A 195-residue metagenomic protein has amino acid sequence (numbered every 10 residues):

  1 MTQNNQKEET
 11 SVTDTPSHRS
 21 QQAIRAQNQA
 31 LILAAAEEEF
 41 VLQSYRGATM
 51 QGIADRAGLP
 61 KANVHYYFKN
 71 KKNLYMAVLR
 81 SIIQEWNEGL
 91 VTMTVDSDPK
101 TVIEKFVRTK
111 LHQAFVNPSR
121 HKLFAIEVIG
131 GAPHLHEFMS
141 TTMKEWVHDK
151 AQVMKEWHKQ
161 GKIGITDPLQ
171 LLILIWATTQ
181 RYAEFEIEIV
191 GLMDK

Functional and structural regions predicted by a protein language model:
M1-Q27: N-terminal intrinsically disordered/low-complexity leader segments
T2, L31, E39-N73, A77: Helix-turn-helix
A26-A34, R46-G47, Y67-V91, S140: An amphipathic alpha-helix adjacent to DNA-recognition modules
F68, I126-G131: Short helix-capping/turn signature of helix-turn-helix
A77, V91-K122, P168-I175: Hydrophobic alpha-helical connector segments
Q84-V91, V116, P133-K159, Q170: Amphipathic alpha-helical packing segments from all-alpha helical-bundle domains
L123-I126, H136-S140, K155-K195: Hydrophobic/aromatic-rich alpha-helical bundle segments in the mid-to-C-terminal region
